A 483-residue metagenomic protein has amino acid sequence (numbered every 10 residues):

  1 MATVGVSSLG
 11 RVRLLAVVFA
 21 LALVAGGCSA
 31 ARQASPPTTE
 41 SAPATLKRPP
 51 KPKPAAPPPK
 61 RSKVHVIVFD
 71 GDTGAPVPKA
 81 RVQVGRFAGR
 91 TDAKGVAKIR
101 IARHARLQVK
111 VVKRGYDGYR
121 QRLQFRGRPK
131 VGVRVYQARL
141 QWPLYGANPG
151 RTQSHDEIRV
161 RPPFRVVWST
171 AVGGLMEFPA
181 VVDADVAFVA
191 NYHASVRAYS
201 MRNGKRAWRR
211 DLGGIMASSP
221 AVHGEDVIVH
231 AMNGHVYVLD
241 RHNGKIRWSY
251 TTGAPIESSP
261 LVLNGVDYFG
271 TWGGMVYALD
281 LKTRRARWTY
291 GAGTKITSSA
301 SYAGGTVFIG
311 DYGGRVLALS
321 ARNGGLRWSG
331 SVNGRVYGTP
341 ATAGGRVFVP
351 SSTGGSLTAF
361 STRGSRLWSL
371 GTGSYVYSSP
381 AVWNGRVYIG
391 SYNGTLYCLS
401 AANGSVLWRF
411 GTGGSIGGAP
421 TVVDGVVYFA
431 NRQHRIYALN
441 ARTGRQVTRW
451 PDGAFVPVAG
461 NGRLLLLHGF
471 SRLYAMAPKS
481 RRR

Functional and structural regions predicted by a protein language model:
M1-G10: N-terminal secretory signal peptides that target proteins for export/translocation
A16-G26: Bacterial N-terminal signal peptides
S29-K63, F69-G71, P129-Y136: Beta-strand-rich domain onsets/edges
S62-V64, T73-R86: Short, ordered, surface-exposed loop/turn motifs in non-cytosolic proteins
G71, A75, G89, Q137 (+5 more regions): Extracytoplasmic/lumenal domain signature
F87-I99: Short, acidic Ser/Thr/Gly-rich low-complexity loop/linker segments typical of extracellular and cell-surface proteins
K98-Q108: Short Pro-Gly-centered beta-turn/loop motif in secreted/extracellular proteins
Q108-Q124: A short, solvent-exposed loop/turn motif at the edges and junctions of modular extracellular/periplasmic domains
